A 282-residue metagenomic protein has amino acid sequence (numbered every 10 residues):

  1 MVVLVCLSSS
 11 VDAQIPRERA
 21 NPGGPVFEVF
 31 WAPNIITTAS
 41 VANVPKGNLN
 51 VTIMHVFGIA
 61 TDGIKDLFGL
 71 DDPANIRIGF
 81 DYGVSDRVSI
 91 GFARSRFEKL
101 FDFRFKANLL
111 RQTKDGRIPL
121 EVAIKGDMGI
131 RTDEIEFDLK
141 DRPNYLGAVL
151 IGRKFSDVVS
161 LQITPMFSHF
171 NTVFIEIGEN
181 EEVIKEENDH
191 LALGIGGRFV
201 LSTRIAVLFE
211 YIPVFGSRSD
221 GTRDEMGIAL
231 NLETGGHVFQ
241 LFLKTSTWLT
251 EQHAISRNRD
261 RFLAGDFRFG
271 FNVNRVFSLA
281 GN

Functional and structural regions predicted by a protein language model:
M1-S8: Bacterial N-terminal signal peptides
S9-A13: Sec/Tat signal peptide C-region and signal peptidase I cleavage site
Q14-I135, R142-G147, G152-N171, E179-V183 (+3 more regions): Transmembrane beta-barrel domains of Gram-negative outer membranes and organellar outer membranes
A74-N75, L193, R198-L208: Surface-exposed extracellular loop regions of Gram-negative outer-membrane beta-barrel proteins
T164, I205-I212: Basic (Lys/Arg-enriched) interaction patch that binds polyanionic ligands
T172, E176, E186, I195 (+1 more regions): Surface loops at the rim/top face of extracytoplasmic beta-rich domains
G221: Positively charged, low-complexity, intrinsically disordered RNA-binding extensions
